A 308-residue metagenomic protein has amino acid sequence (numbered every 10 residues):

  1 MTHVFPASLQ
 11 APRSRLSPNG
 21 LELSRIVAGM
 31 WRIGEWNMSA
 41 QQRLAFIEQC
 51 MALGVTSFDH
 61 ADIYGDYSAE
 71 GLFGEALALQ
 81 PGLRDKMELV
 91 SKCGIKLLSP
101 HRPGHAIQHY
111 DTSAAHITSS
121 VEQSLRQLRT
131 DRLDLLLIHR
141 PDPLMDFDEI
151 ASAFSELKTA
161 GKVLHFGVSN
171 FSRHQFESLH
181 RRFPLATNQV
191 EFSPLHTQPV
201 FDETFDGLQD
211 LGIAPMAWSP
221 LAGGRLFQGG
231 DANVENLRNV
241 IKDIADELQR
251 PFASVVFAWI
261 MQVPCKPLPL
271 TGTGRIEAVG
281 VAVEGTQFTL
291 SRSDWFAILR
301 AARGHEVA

Functional and structural regions predicted by a protein language model:
M1-E88, V307: N-terminal binding-site loop/beta-alpha segment at the start of enzyme catalytic domains that lines or forms
H3-Q10, P141-A308: Beta/alpha (TIM)-barrel catalytic core signal, keyed to glycine-rich beta->alpha loops juxtaposed to Asp/Glu that bind
L21-I26, G54-S57, L83-M87, T130-D134 (+4 more regions): Short, well-ordered coil/turn segments that N-cap beta-strands
G29, A61-Y64, L136-H139, S169 (+1 more regions): Conserved residues at the C-terminal ends of beta-strands
M30-Q41, P103-A115: Active-site mouth loops of central-metabolism enzymes
R43, I47, A114-I117, V121 (+1 more regions): Aromatic/hydrophobic pocket-lining residues that form the small-molecule binding cavity in soluble enzyme cores
R84-D111: Structural motif corresponding to the early beta-alpha repeats
H116-L137, L157-A160: CE4/NodB-like, metal-dependent polysaccharide N-deacetylase domain that modifies extracellular/periplasmic N-acetylated
